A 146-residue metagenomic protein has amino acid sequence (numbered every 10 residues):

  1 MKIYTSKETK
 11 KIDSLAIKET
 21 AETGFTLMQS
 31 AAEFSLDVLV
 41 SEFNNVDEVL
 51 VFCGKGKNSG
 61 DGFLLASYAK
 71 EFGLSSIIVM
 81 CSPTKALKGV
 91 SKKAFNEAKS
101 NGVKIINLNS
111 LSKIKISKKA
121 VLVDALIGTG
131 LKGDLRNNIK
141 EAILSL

Functional and structural regions predicted by a protein language model:
M1-D47: Positively charged, low-complexity intrinsically disordered leader regions
K2-Y4, F43-F52, K57-L146: Glycine-rich phosphate/dinucleotide-binding loop and adjoining beta-alpha-beta core of small-molecule
